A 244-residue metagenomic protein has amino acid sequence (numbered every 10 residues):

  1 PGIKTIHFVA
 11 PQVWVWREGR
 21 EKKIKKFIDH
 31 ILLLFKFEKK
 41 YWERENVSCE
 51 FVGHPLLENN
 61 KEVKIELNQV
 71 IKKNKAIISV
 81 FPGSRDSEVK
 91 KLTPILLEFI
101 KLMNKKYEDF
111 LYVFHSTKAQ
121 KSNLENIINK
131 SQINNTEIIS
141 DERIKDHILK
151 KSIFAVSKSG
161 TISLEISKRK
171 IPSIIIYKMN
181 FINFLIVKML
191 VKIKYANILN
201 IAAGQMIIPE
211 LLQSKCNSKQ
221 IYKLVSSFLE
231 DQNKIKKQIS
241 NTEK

Functional and structural regions predicted by a protein language model:
P1-K244: Nucleotide-activated sugar donor-binding and catalytic core shared by glycosyltransferases and related lipid-linked
